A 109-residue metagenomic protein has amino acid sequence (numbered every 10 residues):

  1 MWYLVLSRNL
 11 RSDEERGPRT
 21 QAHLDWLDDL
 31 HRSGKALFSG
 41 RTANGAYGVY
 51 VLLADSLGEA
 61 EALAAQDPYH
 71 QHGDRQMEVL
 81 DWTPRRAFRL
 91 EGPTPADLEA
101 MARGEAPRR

Functional and structural regions predicted by a protein language model:
M1-R109: Conserved, structured core segments of small domains
